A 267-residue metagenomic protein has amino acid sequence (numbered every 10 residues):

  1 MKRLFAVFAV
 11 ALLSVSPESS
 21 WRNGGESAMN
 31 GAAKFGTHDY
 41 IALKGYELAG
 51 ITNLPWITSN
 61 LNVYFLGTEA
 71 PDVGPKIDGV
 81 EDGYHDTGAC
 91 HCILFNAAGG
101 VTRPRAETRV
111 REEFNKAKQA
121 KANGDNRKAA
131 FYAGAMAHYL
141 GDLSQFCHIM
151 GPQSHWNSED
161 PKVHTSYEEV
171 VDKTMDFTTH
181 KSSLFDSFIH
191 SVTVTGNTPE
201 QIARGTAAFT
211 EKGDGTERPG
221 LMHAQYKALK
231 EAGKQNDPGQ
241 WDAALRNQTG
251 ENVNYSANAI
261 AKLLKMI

Functional and structural regions predicted by a protein language model:
L4-L12: Sec-dependent N-terminal signal peptides
S14-E18: C-terminal segment of classical bacterial N-terminal signal peptides
S19-F131, F146-I267: N-terminal, motif-rich segments that launch catalysis or mediate targeting to/interaction with membranes, typified by
A129-G141: Short alpha-helix carrying the canonical HExxH Zn2+-binding catalytic motif
